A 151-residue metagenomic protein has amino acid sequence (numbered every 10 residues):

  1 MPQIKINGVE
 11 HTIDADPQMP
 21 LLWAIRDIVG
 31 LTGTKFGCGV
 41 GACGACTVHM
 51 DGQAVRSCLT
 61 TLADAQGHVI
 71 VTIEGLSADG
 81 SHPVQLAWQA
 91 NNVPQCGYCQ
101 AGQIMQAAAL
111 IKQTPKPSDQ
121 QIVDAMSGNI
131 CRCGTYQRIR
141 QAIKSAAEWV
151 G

Functional and structural regions predicted by a protein language model:
M1-G151: Signature of N-terminal electron-transfer/Fe-S-associated modules in redox systems
